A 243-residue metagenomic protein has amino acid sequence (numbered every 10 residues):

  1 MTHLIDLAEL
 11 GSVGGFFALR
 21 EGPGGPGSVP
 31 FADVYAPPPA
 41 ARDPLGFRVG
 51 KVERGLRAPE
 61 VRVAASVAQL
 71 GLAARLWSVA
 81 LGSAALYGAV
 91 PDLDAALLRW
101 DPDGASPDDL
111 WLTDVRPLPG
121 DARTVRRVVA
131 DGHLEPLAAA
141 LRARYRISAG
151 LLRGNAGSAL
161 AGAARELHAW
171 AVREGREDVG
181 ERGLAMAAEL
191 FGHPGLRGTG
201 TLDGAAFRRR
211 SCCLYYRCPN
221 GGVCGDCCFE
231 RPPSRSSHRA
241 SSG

Functional and structural regions predicted by a protein language model:
M1-D43: A eukaryotic "domain-start" boundary segment
F16-F17, F31, Y35, F47 (+3 more regions): Phenylalanine-focused residue identity feature
Y35-G204: Hydrophobic, aromatic-lined core segments that form the binding pocket/scaffold for planar heteroaromatic ligands
R173, E177-G243: Cys/His-clustered metal-coordination modules, chiefly Zn-binding fingers
